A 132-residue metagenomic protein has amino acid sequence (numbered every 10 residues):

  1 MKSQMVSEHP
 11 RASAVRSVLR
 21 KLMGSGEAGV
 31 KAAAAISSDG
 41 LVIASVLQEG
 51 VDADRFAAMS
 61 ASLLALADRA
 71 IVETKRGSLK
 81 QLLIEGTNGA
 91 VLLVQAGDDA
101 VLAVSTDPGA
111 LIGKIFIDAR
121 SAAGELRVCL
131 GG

Functional and structural regions predicted by a protein language model:
M1-G132: Non-catalytic interaction/Regulatory regions outside core domains
